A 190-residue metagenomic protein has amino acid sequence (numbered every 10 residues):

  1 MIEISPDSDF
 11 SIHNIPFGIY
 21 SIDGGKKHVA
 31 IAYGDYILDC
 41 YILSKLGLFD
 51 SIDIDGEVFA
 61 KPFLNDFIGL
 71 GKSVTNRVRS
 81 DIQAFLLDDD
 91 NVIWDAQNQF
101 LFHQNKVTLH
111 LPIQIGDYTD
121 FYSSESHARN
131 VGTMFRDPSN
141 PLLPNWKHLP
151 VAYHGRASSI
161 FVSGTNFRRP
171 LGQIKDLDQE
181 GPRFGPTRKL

Functional and structural regions predicted by a protein language model:
M1-I22, A32, L38-L190: Active-site microenvironments in enzyme catalytic cores
G25-K26: Glycine-rich N-terminal segment of FAD-binding domains in flavoprotein oxidoreductases, spanning the beta-loop-helix
V29: Short, surface-exposed charged micro-motifs
